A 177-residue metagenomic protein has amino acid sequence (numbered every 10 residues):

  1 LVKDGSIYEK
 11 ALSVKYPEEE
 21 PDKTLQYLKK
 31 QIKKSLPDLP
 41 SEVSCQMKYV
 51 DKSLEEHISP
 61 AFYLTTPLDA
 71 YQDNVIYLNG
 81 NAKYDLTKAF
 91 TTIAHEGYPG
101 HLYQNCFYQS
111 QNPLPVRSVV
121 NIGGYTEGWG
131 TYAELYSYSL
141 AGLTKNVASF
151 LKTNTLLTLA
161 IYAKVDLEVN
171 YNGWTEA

Functional and structural regions predicted by a protein language model:
L1-A177: N-terminal maturation segment of proteins
